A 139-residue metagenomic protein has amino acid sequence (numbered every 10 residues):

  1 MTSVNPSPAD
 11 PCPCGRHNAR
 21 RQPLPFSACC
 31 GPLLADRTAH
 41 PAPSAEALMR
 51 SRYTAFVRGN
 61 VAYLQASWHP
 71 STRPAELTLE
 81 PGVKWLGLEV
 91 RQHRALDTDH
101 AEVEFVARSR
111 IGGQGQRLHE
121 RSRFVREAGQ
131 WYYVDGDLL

Functional and structural regions predicted by a protein language model:
T2-N5, V134: Polytopic transmembrane helical bundles with strong interfacial aromatic enrichment
T2-S3, D10, A66: Replace "small metal-dependent catalytic modules" with "small catalytic or cofactor-binding modules
P8-P23: Short Cys/His-rich zinc-binding micro-motifs
H17, L34-A35: Disulfide-stabilized cysteine-rich extracellular repeat microdomains
L24-L33: Cysteine-rich micro-motifs
D36-P81: Core segments of small alpha/beta cavity-forming domains
E80-R117: Surface-exposed, charged secondary-structure patches
E120-L139: Short beta-strand edge/turn micro-motifs at domain boundaries
